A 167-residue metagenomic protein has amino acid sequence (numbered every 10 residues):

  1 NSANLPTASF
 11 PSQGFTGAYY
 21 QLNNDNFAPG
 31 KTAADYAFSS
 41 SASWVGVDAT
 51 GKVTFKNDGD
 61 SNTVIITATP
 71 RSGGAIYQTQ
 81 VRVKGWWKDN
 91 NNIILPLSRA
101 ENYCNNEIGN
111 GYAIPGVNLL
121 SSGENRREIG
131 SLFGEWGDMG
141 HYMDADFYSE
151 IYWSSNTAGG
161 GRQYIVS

Functional and structural regions predicted by a protein language model:
S2-K31, G46-V117: Extracellular adhesion/carbohydrate-recognition regions
T32-Y36: Solvent-exposed loop segments of extracellular immunoglobulin-like
S39-G46: Short, solvent-exposed loop/linker segments at beta-strand-coil boundaries, enriched for Pro/Gly and Ser/Thr
A42, K84-G85, G134, I151: Short, low-complexity intrinsically disordered segments
V45, W87-K88, G137, S154: Short linear interaction motif-like sites in intrinsically disordered regions of transcription factors
N118-S167: An exposed tryptophan-centered "aromatic clamp" motif
